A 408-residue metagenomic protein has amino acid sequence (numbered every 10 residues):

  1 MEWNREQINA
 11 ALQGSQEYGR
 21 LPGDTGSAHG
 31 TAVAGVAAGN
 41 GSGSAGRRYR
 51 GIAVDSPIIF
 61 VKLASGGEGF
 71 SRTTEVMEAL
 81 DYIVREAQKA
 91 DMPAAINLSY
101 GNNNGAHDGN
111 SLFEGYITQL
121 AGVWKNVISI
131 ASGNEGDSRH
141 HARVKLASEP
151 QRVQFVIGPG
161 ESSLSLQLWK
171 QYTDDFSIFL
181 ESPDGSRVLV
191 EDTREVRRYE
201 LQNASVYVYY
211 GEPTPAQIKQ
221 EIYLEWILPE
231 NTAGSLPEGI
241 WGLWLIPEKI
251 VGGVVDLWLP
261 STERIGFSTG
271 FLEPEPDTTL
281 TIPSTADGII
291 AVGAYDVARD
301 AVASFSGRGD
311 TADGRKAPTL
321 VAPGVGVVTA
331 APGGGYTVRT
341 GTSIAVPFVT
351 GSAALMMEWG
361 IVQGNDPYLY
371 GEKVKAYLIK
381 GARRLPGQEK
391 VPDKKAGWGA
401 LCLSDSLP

Functional and structural regions predicted by a protein language model:
M1-G35, R47, G51, A90 (+4 more regions): Active-site core segment of subtilase-fold serine proteases
M1-T73, D91, S162-L164, T173-F176 (+4 more regions): Subtilisin-like serine protease catalytic core
E2-Q7, S138-E230, I246, L272-A354: Extracellular S/T/G-rich loop segment that most often corresponds to the catalytic His/Ser-adjacent loop
A34-A37, I59-S65, V84-M92, D175-S177 (+2 more regions): Hydrolase catalytic cores
G35, G51, P57-K62, A94-S99 (+6 more regions): Structural recognition of the beta-strand scaffold that forms the well-ordered cores of secreted hydrolase catalytic
V61-L63, L80-D108, A131-S132, W244-E248 (+1 more regions): Short acidic, glycine-rich surface-loop motifs adjacent to enzyme active sites
A95-I96, F113-V144, A400-D405: Catalytic cores of secreted or luminal carbohydrate-active enzymes
Q388-P408: Caspase-like cysteine protease fold
